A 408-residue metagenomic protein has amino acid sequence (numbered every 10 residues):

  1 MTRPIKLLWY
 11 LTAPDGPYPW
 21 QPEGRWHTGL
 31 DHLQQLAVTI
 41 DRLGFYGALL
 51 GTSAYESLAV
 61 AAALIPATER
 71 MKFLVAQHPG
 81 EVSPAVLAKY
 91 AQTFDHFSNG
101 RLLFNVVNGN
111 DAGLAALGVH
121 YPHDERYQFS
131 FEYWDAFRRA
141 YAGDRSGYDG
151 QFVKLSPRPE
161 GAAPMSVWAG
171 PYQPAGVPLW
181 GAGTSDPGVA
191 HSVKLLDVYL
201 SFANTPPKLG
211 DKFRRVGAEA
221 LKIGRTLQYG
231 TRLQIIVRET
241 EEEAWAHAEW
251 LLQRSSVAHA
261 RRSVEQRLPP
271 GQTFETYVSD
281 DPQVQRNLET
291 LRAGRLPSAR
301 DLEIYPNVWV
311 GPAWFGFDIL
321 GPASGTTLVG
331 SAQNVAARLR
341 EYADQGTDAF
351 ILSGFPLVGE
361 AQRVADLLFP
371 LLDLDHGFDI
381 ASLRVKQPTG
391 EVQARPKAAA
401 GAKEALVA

Functional and structural regions predicted by a protein language model:
M1-P14, D124-Y172, P206-E341, D373-A408: An alpha-helical appendage that flanks or caps ligand/catalytic pockets
M1-R70, G170-V177: N-terminal beta1-alpha1-beta2 module of alpha/beta enzyme domains
T2, V38-R42, A61-E69, A91 (+4 more regions): Acidic (Asp/Glu)-rich catalytic clusters
I5-L11, A48-L50, K72-Q77, L102-V106 (+4 more regions): Hydrophobic faces of well-ordered beta-strands that scaffold small-molecule active sites in alpha/beta enzyme cores
L11-D31, A76-A85, D124, Q173-D186 (+2 more regions): Active-site mouth loops of central-metabolism enzymes
Y46-A67, A203-L209, L352-A365: Glycine-rich, proline-tolerant flexible connector loops at the mouths of alpha/beta enzymes
S57-H78, Y133, V364-A381: Alpha-helix-loop-beta-strand connector modules within alpha/beta enzyme cores
S185-K208: Long hydrophobic segments that form regular secondary structure
